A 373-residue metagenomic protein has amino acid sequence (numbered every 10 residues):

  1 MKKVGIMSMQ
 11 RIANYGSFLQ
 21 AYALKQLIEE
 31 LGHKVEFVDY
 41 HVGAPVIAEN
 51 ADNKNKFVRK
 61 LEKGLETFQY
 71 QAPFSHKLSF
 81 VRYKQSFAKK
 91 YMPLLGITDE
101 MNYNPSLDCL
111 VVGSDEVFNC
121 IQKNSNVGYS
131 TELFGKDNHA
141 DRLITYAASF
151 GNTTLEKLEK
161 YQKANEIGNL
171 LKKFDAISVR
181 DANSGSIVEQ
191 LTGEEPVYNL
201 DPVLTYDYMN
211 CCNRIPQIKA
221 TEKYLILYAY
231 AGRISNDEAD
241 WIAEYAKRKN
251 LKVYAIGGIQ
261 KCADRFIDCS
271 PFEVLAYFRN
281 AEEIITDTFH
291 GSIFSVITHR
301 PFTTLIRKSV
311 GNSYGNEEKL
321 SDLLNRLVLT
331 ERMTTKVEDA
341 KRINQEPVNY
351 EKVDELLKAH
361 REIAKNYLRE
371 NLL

Functional and structural regions predicted by a protein language model:
M1-L373: Active-site anion-handling motifs in enzyme catalytic cores
